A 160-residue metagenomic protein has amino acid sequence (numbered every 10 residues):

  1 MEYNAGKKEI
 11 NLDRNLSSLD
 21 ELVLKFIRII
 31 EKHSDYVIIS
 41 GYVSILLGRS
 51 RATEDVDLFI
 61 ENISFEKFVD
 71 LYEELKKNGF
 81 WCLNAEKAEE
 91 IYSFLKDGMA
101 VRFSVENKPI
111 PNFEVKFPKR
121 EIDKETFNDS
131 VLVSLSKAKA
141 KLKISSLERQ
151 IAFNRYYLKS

Functional and structural regions predicted by a protein language model:
M1-S160: Compositionally biased terminal segments of proteins
